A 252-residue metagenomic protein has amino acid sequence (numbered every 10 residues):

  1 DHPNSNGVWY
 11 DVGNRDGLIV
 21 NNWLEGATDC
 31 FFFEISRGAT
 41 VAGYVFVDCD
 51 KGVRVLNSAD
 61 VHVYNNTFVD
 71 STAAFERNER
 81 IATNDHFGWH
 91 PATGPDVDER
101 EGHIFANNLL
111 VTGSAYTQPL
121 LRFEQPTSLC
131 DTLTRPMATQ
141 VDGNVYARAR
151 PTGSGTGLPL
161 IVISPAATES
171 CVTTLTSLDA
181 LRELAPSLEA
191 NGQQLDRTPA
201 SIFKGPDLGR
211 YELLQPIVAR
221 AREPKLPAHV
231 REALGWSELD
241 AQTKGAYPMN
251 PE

Functional and structural regions predicted by a protein language model:
D1-D207: Glycine- and acidic/polar-rich repeat regions and solenoidal domains
V145-R148, D179-E252: C-terminal accessory segments
